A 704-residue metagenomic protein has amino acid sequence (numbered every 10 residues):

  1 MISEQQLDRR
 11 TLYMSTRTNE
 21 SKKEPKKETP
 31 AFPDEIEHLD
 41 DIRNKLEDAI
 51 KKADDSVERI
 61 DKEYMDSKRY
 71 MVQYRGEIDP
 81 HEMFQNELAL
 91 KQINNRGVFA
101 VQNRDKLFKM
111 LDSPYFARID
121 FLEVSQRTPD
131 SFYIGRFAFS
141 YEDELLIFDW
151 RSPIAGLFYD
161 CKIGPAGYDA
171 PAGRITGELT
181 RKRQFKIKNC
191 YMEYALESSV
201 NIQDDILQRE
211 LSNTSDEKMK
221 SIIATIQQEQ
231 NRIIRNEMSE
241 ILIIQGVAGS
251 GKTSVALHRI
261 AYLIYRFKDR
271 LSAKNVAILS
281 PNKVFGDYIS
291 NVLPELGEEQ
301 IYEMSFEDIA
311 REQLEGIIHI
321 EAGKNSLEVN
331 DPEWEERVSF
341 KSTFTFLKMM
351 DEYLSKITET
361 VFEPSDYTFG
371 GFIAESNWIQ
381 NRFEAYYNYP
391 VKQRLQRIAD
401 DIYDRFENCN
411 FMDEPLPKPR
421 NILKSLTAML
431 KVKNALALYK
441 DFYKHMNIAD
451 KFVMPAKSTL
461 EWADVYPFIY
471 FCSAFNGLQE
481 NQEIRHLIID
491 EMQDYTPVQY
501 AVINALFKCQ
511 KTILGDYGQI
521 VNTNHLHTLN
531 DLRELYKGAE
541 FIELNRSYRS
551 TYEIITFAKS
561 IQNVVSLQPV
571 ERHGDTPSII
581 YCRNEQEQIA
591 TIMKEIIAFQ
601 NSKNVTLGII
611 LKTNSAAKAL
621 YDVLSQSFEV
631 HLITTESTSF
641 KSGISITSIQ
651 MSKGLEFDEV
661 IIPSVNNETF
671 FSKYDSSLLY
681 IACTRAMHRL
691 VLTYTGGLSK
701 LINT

Functional and structural regions predicted by a protein language model:
M1-I223, Q227, N231-R235, S699: Extended, charged low-complexity regulatory segments
M238-L242: Pre-Walker A (Motif I) flank of P-loop NTPase domains
I244-G246: Hydrophobic anchor at the beta1->P-loop junction of P-loop NTPases
G249: Walker A (P-loop) phosphate-binding loop of P-loop NTPases
K252-T253: Conserved lysine of the Walker
A256-L257: Post-Walker A alpha-helix
I264-L487, D494-V502, Q510: Alpha-helical nucleic-acid-binding subdomain of P-loop helicases immediately C-terminal to the Walker A/P-loop
D269-R270, K274, K283-N291, E295-E299 (+4 more regions): Conserved helicase motor core of SF1/SF2 NTP-dependent helicases
